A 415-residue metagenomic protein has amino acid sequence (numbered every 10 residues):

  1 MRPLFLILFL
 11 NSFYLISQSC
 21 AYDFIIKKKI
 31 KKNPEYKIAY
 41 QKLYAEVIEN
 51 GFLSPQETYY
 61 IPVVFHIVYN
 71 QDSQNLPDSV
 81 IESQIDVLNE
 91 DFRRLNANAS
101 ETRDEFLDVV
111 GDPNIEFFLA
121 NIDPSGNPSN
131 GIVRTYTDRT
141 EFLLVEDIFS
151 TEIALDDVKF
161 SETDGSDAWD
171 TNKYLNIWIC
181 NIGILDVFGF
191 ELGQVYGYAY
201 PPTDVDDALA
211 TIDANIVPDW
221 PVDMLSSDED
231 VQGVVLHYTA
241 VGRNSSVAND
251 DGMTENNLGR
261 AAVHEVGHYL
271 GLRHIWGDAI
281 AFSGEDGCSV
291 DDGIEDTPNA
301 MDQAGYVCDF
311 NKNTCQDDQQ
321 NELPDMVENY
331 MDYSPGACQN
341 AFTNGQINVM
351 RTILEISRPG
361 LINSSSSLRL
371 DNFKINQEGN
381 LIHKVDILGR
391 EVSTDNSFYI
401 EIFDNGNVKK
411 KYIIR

Functional and structural regions predicted by a protein language model:
M1-I25, L370, G389: Bacterial Sec-dependent N-terminal signal peptides
Q18-T58, F92: N-terminal zymogen propeptides
E46-N89, I184, P201-I212, S227: Fold-level signature of zinc-dependent metallopeptidase catalytic domains
I67-D78, D164, A248-M253, A337: Second-shell loop/turn segments in exported
D86, E90-Y306: Metzincin-family zinc-dependent endopeptidase catalytic domain
A281-D371: Replace "(M1/M4/M9/M12/WLM)" with "(e.g., M1/M4/M8/M9/M12/M26/WLM)" and add "not limited to" to clarify scope
N363-E391: Residue-level detector of functionally pivotal "anchor" positions at catalytic/ligand-binding pockets or at interdomain
I400-R415: C-terminal tail/sorting-segment detector
